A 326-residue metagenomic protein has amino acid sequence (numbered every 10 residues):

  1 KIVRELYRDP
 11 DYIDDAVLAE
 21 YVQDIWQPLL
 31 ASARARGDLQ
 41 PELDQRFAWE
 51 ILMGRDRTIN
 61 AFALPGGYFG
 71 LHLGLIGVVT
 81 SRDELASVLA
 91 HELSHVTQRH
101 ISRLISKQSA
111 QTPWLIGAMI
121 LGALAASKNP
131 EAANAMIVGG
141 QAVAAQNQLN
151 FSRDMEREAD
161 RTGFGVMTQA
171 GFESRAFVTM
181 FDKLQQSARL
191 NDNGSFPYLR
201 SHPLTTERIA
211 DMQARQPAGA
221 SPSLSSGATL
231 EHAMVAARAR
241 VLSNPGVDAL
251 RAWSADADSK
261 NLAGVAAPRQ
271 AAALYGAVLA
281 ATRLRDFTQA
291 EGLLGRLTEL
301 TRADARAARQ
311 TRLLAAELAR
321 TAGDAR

Functional and structural regions predicted by a protein language model:
K1, Y12, E20, D38 (+2 more regions): Extracytoplasmic and endomembrane cell-envelope/extracellular-matrix remodeling and assembly machinery
I13-S32, Q40-G54, A110-I116, M180-S187: Acidic helix-start/capping segments at beta-turn-to-alpha-helix junctions
L52-G67: Catalytic zinc-binding patch centered on the HExxH motif and its immediate surroundings that defines zinc-dependent
G70, E84-E92, V96, V138: Short alpha-helical catalytic segment bearing the HExxH-like zincin motif of zinc-dependent metalloproteases
G70-S87, L149-D154: Short pre-active-site segment immediately N-terminal to the catalytic Zn-binding motif
T80-D83, L93-A110: Catalytic Zn2+-binding segment of zinc metalloproteases
I105-G117, A132-A135, G171-F181: Acidic/histidine metal-binding catalytic segments
P113-K128, A135-A144: Membrane-active amphipathic alpha-helices enriched in small hydrophobic residues
